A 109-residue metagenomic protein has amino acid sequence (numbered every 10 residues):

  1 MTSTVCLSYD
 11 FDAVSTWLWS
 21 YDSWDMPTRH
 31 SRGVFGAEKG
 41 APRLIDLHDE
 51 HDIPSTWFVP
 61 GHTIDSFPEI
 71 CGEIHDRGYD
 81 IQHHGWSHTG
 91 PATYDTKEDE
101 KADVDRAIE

Functional and structural regions predicted by a protein language model:
M1-E109: Catalytic alpha-helical scaffold of carbohydrate-active enzymes acting on polysaccharides/glycoconjugates
